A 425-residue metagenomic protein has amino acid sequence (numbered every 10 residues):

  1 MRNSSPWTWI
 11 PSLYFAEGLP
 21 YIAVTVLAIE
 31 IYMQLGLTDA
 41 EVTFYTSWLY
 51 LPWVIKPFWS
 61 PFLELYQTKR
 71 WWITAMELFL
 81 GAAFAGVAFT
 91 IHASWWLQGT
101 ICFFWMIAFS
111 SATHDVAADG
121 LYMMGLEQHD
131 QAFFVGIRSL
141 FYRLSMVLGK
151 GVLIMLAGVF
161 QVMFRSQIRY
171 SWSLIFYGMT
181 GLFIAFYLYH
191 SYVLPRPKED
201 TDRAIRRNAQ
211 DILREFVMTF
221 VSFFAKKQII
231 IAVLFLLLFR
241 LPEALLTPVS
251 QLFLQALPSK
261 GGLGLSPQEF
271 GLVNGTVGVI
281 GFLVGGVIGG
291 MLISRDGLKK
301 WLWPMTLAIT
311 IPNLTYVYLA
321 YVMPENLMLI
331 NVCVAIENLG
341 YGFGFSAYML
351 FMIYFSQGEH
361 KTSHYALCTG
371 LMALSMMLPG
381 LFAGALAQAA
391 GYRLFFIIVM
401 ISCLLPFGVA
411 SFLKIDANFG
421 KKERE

Functional and structural regions predicted by a protein language model:
M1-S4, L37, G81, F89-I91 (+5 more regions): Intracellular loop-helix junctions on the cytosolic face of multi-pass helical membrane proteins
M1-W53, I230-F235, F239-K260: Helix-loop boundary and gating motifs at the non-cytosolic
T8, L37-L51, P258-I280, L329 (+2 more regions): Loop-to-transmembrane helix entry
I55-T68, V284-W303, A387-Q388: Helix-to-loop junctions at the C-terminal end of transmembrane segments in multipass secondary transporters
P61, L148-Y170, G290-M291, L378-L394: Transmembrane alpha-helix termini and helix-breaking/packing motifs in multi-pass membrane transporters
T74, L78-W95, L307-E325: C-terminal ends and interior cores of transmembrane alpha-helices in multi-pass membrane transporters/permeases
K300-Y348: C-terminal transmembrane helical hairpin of 12-TM major facilitator-type secondary transporters
F355-Q388: A late C-terminal transmembrane helix in Major Facilitator Superfamily
